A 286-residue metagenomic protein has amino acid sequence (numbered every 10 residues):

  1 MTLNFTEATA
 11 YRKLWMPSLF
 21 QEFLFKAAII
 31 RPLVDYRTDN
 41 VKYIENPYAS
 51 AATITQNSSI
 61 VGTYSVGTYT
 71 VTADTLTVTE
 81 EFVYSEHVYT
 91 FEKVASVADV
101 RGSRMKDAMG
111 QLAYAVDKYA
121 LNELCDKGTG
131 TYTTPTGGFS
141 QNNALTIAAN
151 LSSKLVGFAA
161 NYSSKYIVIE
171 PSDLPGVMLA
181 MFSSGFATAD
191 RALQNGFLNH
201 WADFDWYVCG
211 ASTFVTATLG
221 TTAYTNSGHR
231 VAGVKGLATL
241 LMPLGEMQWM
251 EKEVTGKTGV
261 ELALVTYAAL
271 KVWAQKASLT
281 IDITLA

Functional and structural regions predicted by a protein language model:
M1-D74, K276-A286: N-terminal "assembly arms/tails" that initiate or stabilize quaternary assembly in self-assembling proteins
V41-Y43, Y162-Y166, H229: Short, surface-exposed beta-edge/turn micro-motifs
V66-K106: Long, hydrophobic/aromatic-enriched structural stretches that serve as scaffold segments
F91-A160, T280-A286: Alpha-helical scaffold segments that mediate packing/assembly in large oligomeric complexes
D126, S172-G176, W206-Y207, S212-V215 (+1 more regions): Short, catalytically relevant binding-site loops at active-site mouths
G128-L198: Extended, solvent-exposed, turn-rich assembly/linker loops in the middle of proteins
N195-E251: Glycine/small-residue-rich hydrophobic helix-like segments
M242-A286: Extended, compositionally biased alpha-helical segments that mediate assembly or anchoring
